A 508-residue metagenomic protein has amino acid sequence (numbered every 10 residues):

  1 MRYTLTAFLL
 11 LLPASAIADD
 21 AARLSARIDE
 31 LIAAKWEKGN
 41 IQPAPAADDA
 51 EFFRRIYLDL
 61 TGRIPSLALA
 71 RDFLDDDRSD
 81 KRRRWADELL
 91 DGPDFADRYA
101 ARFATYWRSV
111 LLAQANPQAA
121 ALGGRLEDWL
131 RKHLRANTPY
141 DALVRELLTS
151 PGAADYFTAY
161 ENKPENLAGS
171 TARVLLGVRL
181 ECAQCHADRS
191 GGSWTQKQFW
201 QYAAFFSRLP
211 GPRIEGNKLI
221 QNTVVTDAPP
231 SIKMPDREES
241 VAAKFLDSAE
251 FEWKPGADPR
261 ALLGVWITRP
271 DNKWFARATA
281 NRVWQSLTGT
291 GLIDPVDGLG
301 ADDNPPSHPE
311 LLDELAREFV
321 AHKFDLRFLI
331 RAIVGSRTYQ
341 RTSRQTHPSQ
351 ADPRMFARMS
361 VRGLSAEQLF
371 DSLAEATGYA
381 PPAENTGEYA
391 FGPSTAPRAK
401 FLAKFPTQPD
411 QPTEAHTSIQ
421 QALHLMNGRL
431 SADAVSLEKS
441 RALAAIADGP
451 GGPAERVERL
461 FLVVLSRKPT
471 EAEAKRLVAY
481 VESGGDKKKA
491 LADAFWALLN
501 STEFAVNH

Functional and structural regions predicted by a protein language model:
M1-L5: Bacterial N-terminal signal peptides that target proteins for export
P13-A14: N-terminal signal peptide c-region/cleavage motif recognized by signal peptidases
D19-I232, D236-E238, W274-A316, L326 (+3 more regions): Short, structured secondary-structure elements that scaffold catalytic or ligand/cofactor-binding regions
A243-D247: A short, charged helix-loop
E250-T279, V283, L287: Structured secondary-structure scaffolds
P270, L315-V320: Alpha-helical support elements that line or immediately flank enzyme active sites and cofactor-binding pockets
S466: Conserved micro-motifs of the catalytic ATP-binding
